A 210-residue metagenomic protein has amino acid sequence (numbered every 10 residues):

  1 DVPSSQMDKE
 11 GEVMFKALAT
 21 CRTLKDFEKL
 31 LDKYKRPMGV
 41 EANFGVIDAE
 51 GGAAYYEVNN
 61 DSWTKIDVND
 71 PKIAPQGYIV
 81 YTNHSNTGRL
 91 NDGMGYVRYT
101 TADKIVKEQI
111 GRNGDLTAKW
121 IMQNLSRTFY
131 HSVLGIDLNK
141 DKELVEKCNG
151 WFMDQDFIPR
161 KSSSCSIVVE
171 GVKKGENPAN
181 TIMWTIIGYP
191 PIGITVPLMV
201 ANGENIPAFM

Functional and structural regions predicted by a protein language model:
D1-A19, G39-A42, I47-M210: C-terminal, well-structured catalytic/ligand-binding subdomain of enzymes
R22-K29, Y34-K35: A conserved hydrophobic secondary-structure block that centers on an alpha-helix together with its immediately flanking
